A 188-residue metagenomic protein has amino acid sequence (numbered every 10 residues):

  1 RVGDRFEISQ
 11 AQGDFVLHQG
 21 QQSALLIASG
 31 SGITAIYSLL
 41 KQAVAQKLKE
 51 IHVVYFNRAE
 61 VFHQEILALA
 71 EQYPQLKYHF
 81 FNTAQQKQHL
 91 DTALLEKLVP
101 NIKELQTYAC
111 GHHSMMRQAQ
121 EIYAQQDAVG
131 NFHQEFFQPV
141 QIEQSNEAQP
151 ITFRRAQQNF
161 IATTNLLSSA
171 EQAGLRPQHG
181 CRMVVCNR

Functional and structural regions predicted by a protein language model:
V2-N159: FNR/FR-type flavoprotein reductase catalytic core
A11-G13, G32, N165-L166, R182-V185: A generic "binding-loop/recognition-motif" signal
A35, E171-R188: Local cysteine-cluster metal-coordination motifs and their immediate loop/turn environment, predominantly Fe-S cluster
H113, F160, T164, M183: Electropositive phosphate-/nucleotide-binding environments in soluble metabolic enzymes
P150-L175: Short, charged low-complexity linear segments at domain edges
